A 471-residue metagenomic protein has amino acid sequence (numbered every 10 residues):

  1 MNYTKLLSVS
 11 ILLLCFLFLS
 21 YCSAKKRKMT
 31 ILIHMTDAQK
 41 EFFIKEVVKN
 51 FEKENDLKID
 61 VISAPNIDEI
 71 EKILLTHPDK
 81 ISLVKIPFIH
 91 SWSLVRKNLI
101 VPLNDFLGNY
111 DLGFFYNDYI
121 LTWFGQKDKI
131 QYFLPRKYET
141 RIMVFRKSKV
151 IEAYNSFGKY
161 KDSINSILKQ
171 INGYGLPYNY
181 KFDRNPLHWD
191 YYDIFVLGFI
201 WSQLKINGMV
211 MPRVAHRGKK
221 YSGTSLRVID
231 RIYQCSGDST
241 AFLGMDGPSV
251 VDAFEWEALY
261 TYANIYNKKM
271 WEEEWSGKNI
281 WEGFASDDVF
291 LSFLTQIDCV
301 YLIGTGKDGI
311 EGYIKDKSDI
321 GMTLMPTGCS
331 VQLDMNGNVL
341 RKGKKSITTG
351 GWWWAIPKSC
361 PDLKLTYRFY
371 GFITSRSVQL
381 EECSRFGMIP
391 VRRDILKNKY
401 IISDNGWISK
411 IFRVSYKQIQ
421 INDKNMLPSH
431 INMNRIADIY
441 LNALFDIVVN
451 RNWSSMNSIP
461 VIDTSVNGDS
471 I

Functional and structural regions predicted by a protein language model:
Y21-R96, D111, F157-K169, N452 (+1 more regions): Conserved N-terminal structural module of periplasmic/extracytoplasmic solute-binding proteins
I67-P102, F114-F133, Y192-G208, W281-G283 (+2 more regions): Pocket-flanking alpha-helical
F88-V144, I151-F157, G321-M325, V331-R341: Hinge/lid segment of periplasmic solute-binding proteins
D105-Y116, P177-Y180, R184, Y233-E255 (+1 more regions): Short, solvent-exposed loop/beta-turn-alpha elements that line the ligand-binding surface or hinge of extracytoplasmic
I130-R136, R141, I167-L243: Extracytoplasmic/periplasmic solute-binding protein
F195-W201, G223-R231, C235-A285, M325: Glycine-centered hinge/linker elements that transmit conformational signals in sensory and ligand-binding systems
I265, E311-D394: Extracytoplasmic/periplasmic substrate-recognition and gating elements
D334-L340, T348, C383-V449: Long, aromatic- and glycine/proline-rich binding clefts that accommodate carbohydrate-like moieties
